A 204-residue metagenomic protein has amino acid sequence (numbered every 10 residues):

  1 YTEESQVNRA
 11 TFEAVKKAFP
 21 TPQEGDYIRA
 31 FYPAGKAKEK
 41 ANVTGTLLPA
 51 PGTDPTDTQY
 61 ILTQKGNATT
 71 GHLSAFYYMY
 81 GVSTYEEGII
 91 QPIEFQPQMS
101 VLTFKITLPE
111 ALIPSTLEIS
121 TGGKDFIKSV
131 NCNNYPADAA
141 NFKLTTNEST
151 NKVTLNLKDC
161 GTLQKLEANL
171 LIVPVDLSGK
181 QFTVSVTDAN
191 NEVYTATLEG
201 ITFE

Functional and structural regions predicted by a protein language model:
Y1, P114-K143: Extended low-complexity, serine/threonine- and proline-enriched intrinsically disordered segments
Y1-S115, K158-N169, P174-D176, D188-A189 (+1 more regions): Short, low-hydrophobicity acidic/polar segments
A41, Q59, D125-K128, F142 (+2 more regions): Residue-level marker of intrinsically disordered, low-complexity segments enriched for small/polar residues
T103, I127, D138-A140, K152 (+1 more regions): Residues in flexible loops and secondary-structure boundaries
L117-S120, K180-V186: Short conserved beta-strand and strand-loop elements enriched in small hydrophobics with frequent Asp/Gly
G122-D125, N147-S149, A189-N191: Change "in extracellular beta-sheet-rich domains … of secreted and cell-surface proteins" to "in beta-sheet-rich domains
K143-E167: Extracellular adhesion/glycan-binding regions together with long Ser/Thr- and acidic-residue-rich low-complexity tracts
